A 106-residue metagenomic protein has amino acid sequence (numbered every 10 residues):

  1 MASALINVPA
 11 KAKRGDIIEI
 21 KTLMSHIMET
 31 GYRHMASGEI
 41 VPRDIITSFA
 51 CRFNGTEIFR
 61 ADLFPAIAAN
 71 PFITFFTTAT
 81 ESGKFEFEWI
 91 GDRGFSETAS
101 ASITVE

Functional and structural regions predicted by a protein language model:
A4-L63, A68: Contiguous segments within soluble domain cores/interaction surfaces
I17, T80-K84: Extracellular Ig-like/FN3 beta-sandwich strand-entry sites
P71-F75: Short strand-edge motifs at loop-to-beta-strand transitions and within beta-strands of extracellular beta-rich domains
G83-G91: Short, aromatic- and glycine-rich surface loops/edge beta-strands on solvent-exposed regions
G91-A99: Short acidic/polar inter-strand loop motif in beta-rich domains
S102-E106: Short beta-strand edge segments in extracellular beta-sheet folds
